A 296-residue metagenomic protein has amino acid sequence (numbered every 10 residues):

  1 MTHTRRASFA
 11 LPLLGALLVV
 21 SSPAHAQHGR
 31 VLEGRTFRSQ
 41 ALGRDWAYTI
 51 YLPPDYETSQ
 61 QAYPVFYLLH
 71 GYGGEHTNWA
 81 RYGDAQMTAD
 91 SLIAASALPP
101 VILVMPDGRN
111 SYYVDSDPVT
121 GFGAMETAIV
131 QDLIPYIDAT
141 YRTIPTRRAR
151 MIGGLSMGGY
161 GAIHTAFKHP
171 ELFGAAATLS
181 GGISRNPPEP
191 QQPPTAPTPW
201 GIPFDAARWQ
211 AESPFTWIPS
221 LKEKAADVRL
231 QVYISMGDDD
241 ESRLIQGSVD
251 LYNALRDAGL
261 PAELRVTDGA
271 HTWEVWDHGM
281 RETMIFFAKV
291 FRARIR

Functional and structural regions predicted by a protein language model:
M1-P12: Bacterial N-terminal signal peptides that target proteins for export
R6, V19-V20, G154: Intrinsically disordered, low-complexity segments
A10-V20: Bacterial N-terminal signal peptides
V20-S21, I285: N-terminal non-cleavable signal-anchor helices
S22-A26: Sec/Tat signal peptide C-region and signal peptidase I cleavage site
Q27-R296: Non-catalytic cap/lid and distal C-terminal segments of serine-dependent acyl enzymes
